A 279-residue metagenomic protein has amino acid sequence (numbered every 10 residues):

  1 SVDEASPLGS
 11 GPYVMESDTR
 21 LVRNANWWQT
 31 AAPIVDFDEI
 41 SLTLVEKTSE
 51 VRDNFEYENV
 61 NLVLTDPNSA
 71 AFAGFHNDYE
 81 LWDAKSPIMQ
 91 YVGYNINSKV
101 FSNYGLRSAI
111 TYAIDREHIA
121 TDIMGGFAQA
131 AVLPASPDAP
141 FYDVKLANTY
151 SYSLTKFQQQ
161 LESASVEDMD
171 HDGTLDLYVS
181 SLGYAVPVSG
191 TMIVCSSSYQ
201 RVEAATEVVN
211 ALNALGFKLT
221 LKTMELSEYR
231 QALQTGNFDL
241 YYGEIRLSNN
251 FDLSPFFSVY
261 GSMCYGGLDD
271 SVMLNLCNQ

Functional and structural regions predicted by a protein language model:
S1-V35, E39, S49, L154-Q159: Gly/Pro-rich hinge or "lid" segments in bacterial periplasmic/extracellular proteins
G11-V14, T19-R20, F37-L44, V186-S196 (+1 more regions): Short, well-ordered beta-strand elements
R20-R23, S102-N210: Append "and occasionally in soluble cytosolic enzymes with long acidic Gly/Pro-rich linkers
N26-A73, K218-T220: Ligand-site clamp/hinge motif
S49-V60, F75-H76, Y104-G105, T206-L215 (+1 more regions): Short helices/loops that flank or line small-molecule/ion binding pockets
A71-D83, G236-N237, N250-C264: Ligand-binding "clamshell"
E80-N95, Y265-N275: Periplasmic-binding protein-like
S108, A120-T121, A214, T220-Y229 (+1 more regions): Extracytoplasmic/peripheral linker and loop segments enriched in polar/acidic and small residues with frequent Thr/Pro
